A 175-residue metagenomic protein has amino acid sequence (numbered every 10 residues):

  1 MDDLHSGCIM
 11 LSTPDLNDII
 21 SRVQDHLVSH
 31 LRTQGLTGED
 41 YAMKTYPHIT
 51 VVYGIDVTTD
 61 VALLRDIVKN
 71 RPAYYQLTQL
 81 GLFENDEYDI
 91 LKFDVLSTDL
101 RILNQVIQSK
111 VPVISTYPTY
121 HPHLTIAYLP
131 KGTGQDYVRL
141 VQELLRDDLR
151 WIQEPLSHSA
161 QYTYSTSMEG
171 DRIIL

Functional and structural regions predicted by a protein language model:
M1-L175: Histidine-dependent nucleotide/RNA phosphoesterase domain, centered on the 2H-phosphoesterase fold with its duplicated
